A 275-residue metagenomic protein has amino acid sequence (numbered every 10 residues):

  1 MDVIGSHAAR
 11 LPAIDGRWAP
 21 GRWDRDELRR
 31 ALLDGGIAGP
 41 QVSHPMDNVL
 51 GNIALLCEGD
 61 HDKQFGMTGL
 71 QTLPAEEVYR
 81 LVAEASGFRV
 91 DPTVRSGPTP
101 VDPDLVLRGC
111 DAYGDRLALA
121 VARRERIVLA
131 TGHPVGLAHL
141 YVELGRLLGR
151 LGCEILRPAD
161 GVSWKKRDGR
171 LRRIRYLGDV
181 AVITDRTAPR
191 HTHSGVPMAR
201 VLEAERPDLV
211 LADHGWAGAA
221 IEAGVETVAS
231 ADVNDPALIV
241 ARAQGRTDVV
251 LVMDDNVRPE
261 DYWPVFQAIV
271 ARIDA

Functional and structural regions predicted by a protein language model:
D2-R126, T131, V135-E143: Electropositive, gly/pro-rich neighborhoods at or near active sites that engage anionic ligands
V121, G149, I221: Anion (oxyanion) recognition and catalysis
V128-A130, L156-R157, V210-A212, V228-A229: A structural signal for short, well-ordered beta-strand segments and their strand-loop junctions that often border
L137-E143, A220-A223, L238-A241: A short acidic (Asp/Glu
L140-P197: Long, charge-dense
R150-G161, V225-V240: Short, acidic/small-residue loops that bind anionic groups at enzyme active sites
R172-T227, V233-A237: Catalytic core segments in nucleotide and nucleic-acid processing enzymes
V228-A275: C-terminal functional extensions of proteins
